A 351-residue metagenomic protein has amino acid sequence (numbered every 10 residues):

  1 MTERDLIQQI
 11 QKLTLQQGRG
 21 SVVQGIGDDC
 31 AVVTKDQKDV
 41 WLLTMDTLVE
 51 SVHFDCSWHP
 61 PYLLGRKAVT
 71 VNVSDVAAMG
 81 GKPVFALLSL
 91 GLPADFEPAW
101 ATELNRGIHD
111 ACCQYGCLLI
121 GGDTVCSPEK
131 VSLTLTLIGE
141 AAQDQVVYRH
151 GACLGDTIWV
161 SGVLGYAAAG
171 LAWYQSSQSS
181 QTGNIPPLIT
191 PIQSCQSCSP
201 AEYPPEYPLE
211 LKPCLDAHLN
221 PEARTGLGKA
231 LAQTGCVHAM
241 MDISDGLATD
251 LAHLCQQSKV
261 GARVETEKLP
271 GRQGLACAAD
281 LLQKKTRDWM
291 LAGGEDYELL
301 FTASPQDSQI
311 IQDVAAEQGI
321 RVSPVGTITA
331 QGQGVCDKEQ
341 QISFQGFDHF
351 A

Functional and structural regions predicted by a protein language model:
M1-P60, M79, L88: Extreme N-terminal cap/leader segments of soluble proteins
T2-D5, Q9-L15, H59, D95-L118 (+3 more regions): Glycine-/charge-enriched secondary-structure boundary and capping motifs
Q24, S57-V73, D95-R106, D144: Glycine-rich anion/phosphate-binding loops
V32, N72, G80, L119 (+4 more regions): Residue-level signal for inorganic ion chemistry
L48, V84-S177, T327: Glycine-rich anion-binding loops of enzyme active sites
P61-F85, R106-Q114, A230, T249-L254: Small-aliphatic-rich amphipathic alpha-helix that forms the alpha element of a beta-alpha
Q143-N220: Phosphate/diphosphate-binding glycine-rich loops and adjacent basic-rich segments that engage nucleotide
E206-H253: Polyanion-binding loop/helix "lid" in catalytic or ligand-binding cores
